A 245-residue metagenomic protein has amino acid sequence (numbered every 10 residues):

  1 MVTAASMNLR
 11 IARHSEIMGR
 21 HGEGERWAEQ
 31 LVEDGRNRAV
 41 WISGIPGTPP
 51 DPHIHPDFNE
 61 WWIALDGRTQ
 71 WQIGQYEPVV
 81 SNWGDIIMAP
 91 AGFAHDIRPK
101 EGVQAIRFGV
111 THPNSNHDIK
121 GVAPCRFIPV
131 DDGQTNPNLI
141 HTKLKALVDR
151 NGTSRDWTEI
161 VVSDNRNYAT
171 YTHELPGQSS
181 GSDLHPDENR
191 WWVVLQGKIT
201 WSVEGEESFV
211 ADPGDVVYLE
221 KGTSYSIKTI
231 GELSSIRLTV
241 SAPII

Functional and structural regions predicted by a protein language model:
M1-R38, D51, H117-T170, G181: A short, N-terminal "cap"/entry segment at the start of jelly-roll beta-barrel domains of the cupin/DSBH fold
W27, L31-R38, P46-I63, Q75 (+4 more regions): A short beta-loop-beta micro-motif enriched in histidine and acidic residues
V40-W41, W71, R107, T170 (+2 more regions): Short hydrophobic/aromatic-rich beta-strand segments that constitute the beta-sheet cores of beta-sandwich/beta-barrel
Q75-A91, G205-K221: Short acidic-glycine-tyrosine-enriched beta hairpin
M88, G102-K120, Y218, E232-I245: A short hydrophobic beta-strand segment most commonly corresponding to one strand of the jelly-roll/cupin
I97-K100, I227-I230: Asparagine-centered strand-capping/turn motif at beta-strand->loop junctions
E220-K228: Low-complexity, intrinsically disordered Gly/Pro/Thr-rich segments
